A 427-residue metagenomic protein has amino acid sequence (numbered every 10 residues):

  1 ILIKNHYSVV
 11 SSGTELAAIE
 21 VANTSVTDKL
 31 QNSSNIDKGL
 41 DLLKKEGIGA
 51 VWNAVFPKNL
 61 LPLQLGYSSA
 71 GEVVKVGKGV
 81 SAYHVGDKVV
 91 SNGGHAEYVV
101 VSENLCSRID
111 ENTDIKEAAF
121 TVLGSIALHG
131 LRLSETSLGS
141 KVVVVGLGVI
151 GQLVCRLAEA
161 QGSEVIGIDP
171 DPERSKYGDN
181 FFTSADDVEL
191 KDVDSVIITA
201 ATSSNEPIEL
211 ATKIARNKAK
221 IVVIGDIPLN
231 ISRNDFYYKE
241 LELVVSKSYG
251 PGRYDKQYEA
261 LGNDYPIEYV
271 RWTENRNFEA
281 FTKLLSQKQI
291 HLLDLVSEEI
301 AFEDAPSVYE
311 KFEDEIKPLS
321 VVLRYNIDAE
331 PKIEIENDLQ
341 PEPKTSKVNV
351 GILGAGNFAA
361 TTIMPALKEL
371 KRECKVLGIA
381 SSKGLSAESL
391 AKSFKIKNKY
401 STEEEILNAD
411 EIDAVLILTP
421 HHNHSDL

Functional and structural regions predicted by a protein language model:
A50-L63, S68-N92: A glycine-/small-residue-rich N-terminal strand-loop-strand element that serves as the cofactor-binding glycine loop
K88, D114-D186: Mid-domain Rossmann-like dinucleotide-binding core that forms the NAD(H)/NADP(H) cofactor-binding site
G151-Q152, A359-I363, H424: N-terminal Rossmann-fold NAD(P) dinucleotide-binding loop
Q161, V222-G225, R233, L241 (+3 more regions): C-terminal capping/lid region of NAD(P)-dependent oxidoreductase domains
I198, T212-D235: ADP-ribose/adenylate-binding Rossmann-like module
I198-I208, Y400-L427: Beta-loop-alpha module in the N-terminal Rossmann-like domain of NAD(P)-dependent dehydrogenases, especially those
G225-E242, S246, G252: Rossmann-fold NAD(P)-binding glycine/threonine-rich loop
P331-F394: N-terminal Rossmann-like dinucleotide-binding module
